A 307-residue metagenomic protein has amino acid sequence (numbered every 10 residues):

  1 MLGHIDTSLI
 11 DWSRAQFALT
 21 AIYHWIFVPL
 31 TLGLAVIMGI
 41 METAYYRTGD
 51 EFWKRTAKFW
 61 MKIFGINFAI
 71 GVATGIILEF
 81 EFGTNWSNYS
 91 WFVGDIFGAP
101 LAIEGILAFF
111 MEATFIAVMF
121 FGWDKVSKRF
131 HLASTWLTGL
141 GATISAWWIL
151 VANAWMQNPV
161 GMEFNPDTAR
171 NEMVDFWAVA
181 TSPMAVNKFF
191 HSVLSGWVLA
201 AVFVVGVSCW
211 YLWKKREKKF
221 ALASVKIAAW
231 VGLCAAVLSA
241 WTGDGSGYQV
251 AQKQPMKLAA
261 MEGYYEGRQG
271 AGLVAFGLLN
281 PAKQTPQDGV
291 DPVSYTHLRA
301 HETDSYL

Functional and structural regions predicted by a protein language model:
M1-L19: Short, strongly hydrophobic alpha-helical membrane anchors
R14-Y23, F92-G105, F176-S192: Short aromatic-rich membrane-water interface segments that cap or initiate transmembrane helices in multi-pass membrane
L30-M38, I106-I116, G196-V207: Hydrophobic cores of alpha-helical transmembrane segments in multi-pass inner/ER membrane proteins, independent
G33-T56, N85, W213: Membrane-interface helix-loop junction between the first two transmembrane segments
N67-L137: Membrane-interface helix-loop-helix modules in multi-pass inner-membrane proteins
I116-K125, F130-G139, T143, W147-M156 (+3 more regions): Internal alpha-helical transmembrane segments
W148, A152, V231-Y295: Aromatic-rich transmembrane-lumenal/periplasmic boundary elements in polytopic membrane proteins
T296-T303: Conserved small/polar residues in nucleotide/adenosyl-binding loops
